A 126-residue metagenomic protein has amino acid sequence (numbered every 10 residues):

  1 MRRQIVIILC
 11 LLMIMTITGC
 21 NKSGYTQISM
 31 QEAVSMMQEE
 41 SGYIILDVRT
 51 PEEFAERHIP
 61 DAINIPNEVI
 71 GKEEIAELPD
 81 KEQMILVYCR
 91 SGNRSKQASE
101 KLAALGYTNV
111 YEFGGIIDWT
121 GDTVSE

Functional and structural regions predicted by a protein language model:
R2-I8, M15-M36, Y43, E52-M84 (+1 more regions): Rhodanese-like catalytic fold shared by cysteine-dependent sulfurtransferases and DSP/PTP-type phosphatases
I45-D47: Structural scaffold elements adjacent to functional motifs in cytosolic proteins
